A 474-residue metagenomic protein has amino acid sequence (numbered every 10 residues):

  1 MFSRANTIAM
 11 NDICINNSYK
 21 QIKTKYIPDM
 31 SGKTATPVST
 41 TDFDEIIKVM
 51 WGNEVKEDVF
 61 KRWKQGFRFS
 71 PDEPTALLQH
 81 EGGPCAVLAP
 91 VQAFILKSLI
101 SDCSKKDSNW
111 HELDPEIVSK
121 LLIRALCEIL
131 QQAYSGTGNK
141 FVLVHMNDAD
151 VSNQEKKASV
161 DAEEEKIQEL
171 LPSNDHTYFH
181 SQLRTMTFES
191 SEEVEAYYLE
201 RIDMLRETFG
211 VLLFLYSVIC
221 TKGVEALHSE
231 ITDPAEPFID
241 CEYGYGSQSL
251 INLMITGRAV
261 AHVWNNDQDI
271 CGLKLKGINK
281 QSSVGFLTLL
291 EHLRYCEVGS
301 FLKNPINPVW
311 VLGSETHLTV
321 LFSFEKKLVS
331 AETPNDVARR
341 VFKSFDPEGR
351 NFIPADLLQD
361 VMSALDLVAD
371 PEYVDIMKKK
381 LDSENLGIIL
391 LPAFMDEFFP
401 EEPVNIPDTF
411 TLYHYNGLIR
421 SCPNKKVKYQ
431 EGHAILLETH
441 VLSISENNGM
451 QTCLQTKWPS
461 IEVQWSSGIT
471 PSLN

Functional and structural regions predicted by a protein language model:
M1-T75, S344, A393-F399, V404 (+5 more regions): Non-catalytic, low-structured ubiquitin/UBL-interacting segments
I22-D29, K64-E73, L77, A89 (+6 more regions): Surface-exposed beta-strand-to-loop junctions that form interaction patches on eukaryotic regulatory domains
G32-T34, E54, R62-W63, D72-T75 (+5 more regions): Eukaryotic intrinsically disordered and solvent-exposed regulatory patches
T40, W51-P71, S98-Q281: Papain-like cysteine protease catalytic cores
N307-P308, T316-P347, L391, F398-F399: EF-hand Ca2+-binding helix-loop-helix modules
E325, A331-N335, K380-I461, W465-S467: EF-hand and EF-hand-like Ca2+-sensor regions
G349-R350, N385: Residues in Ca2+-coordinating acidic/glycine-rich loops
I353-V368, I389-P403: Amphipathic regulatory helices of Ca2+-sensor modules
